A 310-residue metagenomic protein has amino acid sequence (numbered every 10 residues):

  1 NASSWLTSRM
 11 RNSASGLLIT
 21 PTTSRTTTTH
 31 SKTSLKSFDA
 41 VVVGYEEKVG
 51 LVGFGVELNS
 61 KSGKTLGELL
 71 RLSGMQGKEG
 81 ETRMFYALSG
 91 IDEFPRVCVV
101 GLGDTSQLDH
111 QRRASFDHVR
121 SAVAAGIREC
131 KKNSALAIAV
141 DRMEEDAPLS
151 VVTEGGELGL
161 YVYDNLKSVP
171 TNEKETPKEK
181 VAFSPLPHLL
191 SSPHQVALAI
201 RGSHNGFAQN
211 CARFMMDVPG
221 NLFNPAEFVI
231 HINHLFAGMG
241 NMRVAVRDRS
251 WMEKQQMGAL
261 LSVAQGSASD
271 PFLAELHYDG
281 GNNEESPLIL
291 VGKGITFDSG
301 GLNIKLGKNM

Functional and structural regions predicted by a protein language model:
A2-G294, S299, G307-N309: Short amphipathic alpha-helical segment within the helicase RecA-like ATPase core that mediates nucleic-acid
